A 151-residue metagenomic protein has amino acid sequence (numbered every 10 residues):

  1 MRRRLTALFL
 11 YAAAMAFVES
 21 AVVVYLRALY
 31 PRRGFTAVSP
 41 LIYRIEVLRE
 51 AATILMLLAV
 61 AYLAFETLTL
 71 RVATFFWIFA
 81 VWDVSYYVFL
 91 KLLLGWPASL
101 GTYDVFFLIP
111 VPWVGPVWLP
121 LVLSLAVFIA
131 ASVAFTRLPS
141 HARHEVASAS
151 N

Functional and structural regions predicted by a protein language model:
M1-A12, E66-V81, H144-A149: Interfacial segments of alpha-helical transmembrane regions
A12, A16, L57-V60, A80-Y87 (+1 more regions): Helical transmembrane-bundle signal
A13-A28: Alpha-helical transmembrane segments of multi-pass membrane proteins
Y25-R32, V88-F107: Interfacial helix-loop-helix junctions of multi-pass membrane proteins
A37-A59, L108-I129: Membrane-interface loop-to-helix entry segments
M56-A64, F89-W96: Membrane-helix exit/interface motif
A61-L68, I129-P139: Structural signal for the C-terminal ends of transmembrane alpha-helices and the immediately following loop
T74-L94: Active-site beta-strand/loop microenvironment that shapes enzyme catalytic pockets
